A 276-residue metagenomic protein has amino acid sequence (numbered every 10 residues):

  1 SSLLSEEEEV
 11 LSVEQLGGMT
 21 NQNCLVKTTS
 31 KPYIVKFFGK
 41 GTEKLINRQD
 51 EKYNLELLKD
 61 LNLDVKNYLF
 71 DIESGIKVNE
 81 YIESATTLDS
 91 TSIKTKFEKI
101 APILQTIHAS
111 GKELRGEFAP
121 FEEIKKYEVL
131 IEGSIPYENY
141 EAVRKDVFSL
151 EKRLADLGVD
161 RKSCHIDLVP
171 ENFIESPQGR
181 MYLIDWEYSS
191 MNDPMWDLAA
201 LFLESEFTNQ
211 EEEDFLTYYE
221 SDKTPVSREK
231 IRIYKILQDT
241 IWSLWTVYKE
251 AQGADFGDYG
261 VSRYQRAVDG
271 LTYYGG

Functional and structural regions predicted by a protein language model:
S1-E6, V268-G276: Regulatory N- and C-terminal appendages and interdomain linkers associated with kinase/kinase-like NTP transferase
S1-E7, L11, K112-I166, E171 (+1 more regions): An alpha-helical support segment within catalytic cores of ATP-dependent transferases
E14-A119, I135-E141: ATP-binding pocket architecture of kinase catalytic cores
G17-T28, I34-V35, S149-L198: Active-site acidic catalytic loop and adjacent metal/ATP-binding pocket of ATP-dependent phosphoryl transfer enzymes
N62, A85, L104-K112, L154 (+3 more regions): A general structural signal marking secondary-structure boundaries and capping sites
K96-K99, N139-L150, F256-G270: Extended, well-ordered alpha-helical scaffold segments
M195-K223, I236-A254, R266: Active-site activation/catalytic loop segments of kinase-like enzymes and analogous catalytic loops in related
P225-K235: All-alpha amphipathic helical-bundle segments outside canonical DNA-binding/catalytic cores that form hydrophobic
